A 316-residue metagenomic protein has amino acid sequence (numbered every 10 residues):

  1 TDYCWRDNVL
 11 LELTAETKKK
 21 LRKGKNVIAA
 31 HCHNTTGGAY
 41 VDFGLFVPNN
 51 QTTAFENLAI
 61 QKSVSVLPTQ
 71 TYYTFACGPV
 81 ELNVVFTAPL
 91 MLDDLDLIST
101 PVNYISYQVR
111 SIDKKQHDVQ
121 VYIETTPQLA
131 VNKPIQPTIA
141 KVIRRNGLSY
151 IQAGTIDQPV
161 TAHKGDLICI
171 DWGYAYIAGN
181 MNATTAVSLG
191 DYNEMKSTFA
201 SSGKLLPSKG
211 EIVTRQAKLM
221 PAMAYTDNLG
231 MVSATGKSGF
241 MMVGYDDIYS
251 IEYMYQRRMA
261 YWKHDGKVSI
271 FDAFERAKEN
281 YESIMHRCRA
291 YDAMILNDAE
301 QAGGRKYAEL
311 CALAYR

Functional and structural regions predicted by a protein language model:
D2-T52: An acidic-aromatic loop/edge-strand motif
C4-R6, L21-K23, V66, I98 (+3 more regions): Surface-exposed coil/turn segments at beta-strand junctions on protein surfaces, enriched
A29-H31, G44, T74, V85-T87 (+3 more regions): Residue-level recognition of well-ordered beta-strand positions that form the cores of beta-sheet-rich folds across
P48-S65: Intrinsically disordered, low-complexity acidic Ser/Thr-rich regulatory segments
T52-N57, L90-L97, Q108-R316: Acidic/polar, glycine-enriched structural segments that form the non-catalytic walls/loops of the carbohydrate-binding
L67-Y72: Short, hydrophobic/aromatic-rich segments at coil-to-beta transitions
A76-L97: Low-complexity, acidic Ser/Thr/Pro/Gly-rich terminal tails and inter-domain linkers that flank the onset of structured
S99-I105: Short, solvent-exposed loop/turn segments enriched in Ser/Thr/Gly
